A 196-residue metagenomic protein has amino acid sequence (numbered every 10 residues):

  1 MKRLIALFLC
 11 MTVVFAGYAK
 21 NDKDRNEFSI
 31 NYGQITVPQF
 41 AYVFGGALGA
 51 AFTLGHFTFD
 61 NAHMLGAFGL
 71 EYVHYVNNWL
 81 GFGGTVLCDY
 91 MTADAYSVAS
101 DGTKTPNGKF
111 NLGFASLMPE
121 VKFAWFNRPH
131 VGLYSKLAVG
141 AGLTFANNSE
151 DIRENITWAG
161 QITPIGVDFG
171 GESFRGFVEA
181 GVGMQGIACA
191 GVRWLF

Functional and structural regions predicted by a protein language model:
M1-R25: Cleavable N-terminal export/targeting peptides
Y18-H74, R193-L195: Short glycine/proline- and aromatic-enriched beta-strand/turn motifs that initiate or cap beta-hairpins
K23, Q34-T36, H63-N148, I165 (+2 more regions): Gram-negative (and chloroplast) outer-membrane scaffold detector with strong preference for beta-barrel transmembrane
F44-A50, A99-K104, D151-I156, L195-F196: Flexible, surface-exposed loop regions and adjacent strand-edge segments of Gram-negative outer-membrane beta-barrel
L54-T58, G102-K109, N148-E154, F177: Extracellular loop and loop/strand-boundary signature of outer-membrane beta-barrel proteins
A159-T163: Active-site glycine-rich loop that binds ribose-phosphate moieties when present
E172-M184: Transmembrane beta-strand segments that form the barrel wall of outer-membrane beta-barrel proteins
